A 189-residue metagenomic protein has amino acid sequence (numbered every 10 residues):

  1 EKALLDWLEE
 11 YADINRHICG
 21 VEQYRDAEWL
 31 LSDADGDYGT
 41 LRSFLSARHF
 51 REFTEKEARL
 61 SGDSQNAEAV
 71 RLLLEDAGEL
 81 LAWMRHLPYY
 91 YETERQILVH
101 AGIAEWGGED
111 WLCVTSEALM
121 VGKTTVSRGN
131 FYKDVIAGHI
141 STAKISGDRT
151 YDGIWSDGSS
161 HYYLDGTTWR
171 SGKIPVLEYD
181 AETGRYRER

Functional and structural regions predicted by a protein language model:
E1-R189: Feature recognizes metal-dependent phosphohydrolase scaffolds
